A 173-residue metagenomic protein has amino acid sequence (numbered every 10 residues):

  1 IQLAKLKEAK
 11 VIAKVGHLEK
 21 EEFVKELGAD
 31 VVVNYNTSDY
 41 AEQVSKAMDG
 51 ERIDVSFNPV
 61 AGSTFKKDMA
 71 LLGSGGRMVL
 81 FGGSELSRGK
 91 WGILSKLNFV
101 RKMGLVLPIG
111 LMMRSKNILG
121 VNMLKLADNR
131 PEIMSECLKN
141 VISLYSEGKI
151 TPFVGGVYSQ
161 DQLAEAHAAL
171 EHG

Functional and structural regions predicted by a protein language model:
I1-S38, E42-Q43: Mid-domain Rossmann-like dinucleotide-binding core that forms the NAD(H)/NADP(H) cofactor-binding site
A4, V24, S56, D68 (+2 more regions): Terminal peptide-recognition signature
L18, T37-E42, G50, G62 (+3 more regions): Structural motif corresponding to alpha-helix initiation and N-cap regions
V33, D54-F57, V79: N-terminal Rossmann-like NAD(P) cofactor-binding module of classical short-chain dehydrogenase/reductase
A47-V55: A glycine-rich helix->loop->beta "capping" turn within Rossmann-like NAD(P)(H)-dependent oxidoreductase domains
G50, I142-V157, A164-G173: C-terminal capping/lid region of NAD(P)-dependent oxidoreductase domains
S63-K149: Glycine-rich phosphate-binding loop and adjacent beta-alpha segment of Rossmann(oid) nucleotide-cofactor-binding
